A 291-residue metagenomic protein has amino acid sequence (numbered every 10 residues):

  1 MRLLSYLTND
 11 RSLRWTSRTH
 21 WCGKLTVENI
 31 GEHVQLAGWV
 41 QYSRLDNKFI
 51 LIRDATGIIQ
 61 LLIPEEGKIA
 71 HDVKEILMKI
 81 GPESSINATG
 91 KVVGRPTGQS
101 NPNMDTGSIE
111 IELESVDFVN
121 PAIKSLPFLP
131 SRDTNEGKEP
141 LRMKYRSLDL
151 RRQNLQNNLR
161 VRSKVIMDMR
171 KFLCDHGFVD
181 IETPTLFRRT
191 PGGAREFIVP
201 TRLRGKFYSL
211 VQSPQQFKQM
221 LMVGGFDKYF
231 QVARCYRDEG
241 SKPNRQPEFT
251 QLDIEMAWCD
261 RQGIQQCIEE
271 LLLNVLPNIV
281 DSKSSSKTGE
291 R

Functional and structural regions predicted by a protein language model:
M1-R291: Class II aminoacyl-tRNA synthetase catalytic cores and aaRS-like
